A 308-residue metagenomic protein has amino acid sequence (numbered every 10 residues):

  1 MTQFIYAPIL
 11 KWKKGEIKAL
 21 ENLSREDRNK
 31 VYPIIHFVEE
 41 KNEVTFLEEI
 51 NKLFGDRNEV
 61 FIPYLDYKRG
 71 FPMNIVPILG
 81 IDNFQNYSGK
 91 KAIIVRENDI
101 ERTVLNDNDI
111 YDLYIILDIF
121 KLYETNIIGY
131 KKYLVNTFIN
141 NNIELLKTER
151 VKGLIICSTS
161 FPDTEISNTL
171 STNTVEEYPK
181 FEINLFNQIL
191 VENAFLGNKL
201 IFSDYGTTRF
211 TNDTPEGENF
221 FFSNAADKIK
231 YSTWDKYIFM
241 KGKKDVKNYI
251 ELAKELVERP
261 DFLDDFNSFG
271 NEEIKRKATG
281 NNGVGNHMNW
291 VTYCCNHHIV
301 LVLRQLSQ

Functional and structural regions predicted by a protein language model:
F4-G89, I93: An N-terminal, globular interaction/scaffold subdomain
Y6, Y32, Y64-Y67, Y87 (+9 more regions): Sequence-level detector for tyrosine residue identity
I9, T169, V302-Q305: Acidic/proline-rich low-complexity IDRs
G15, G55, N142, E149-R150 (+1 more regions): Short, flexible coil/linker elements and helix-boundary hinge sites characteristic of intrinsically disordered
P72-F220: Eukaryote-skewed repeat-based solenoidal scaffolds used as protein-protein interaction platforms, primarily
G197-Q308: Terminal interaction modules at protein C-ends
